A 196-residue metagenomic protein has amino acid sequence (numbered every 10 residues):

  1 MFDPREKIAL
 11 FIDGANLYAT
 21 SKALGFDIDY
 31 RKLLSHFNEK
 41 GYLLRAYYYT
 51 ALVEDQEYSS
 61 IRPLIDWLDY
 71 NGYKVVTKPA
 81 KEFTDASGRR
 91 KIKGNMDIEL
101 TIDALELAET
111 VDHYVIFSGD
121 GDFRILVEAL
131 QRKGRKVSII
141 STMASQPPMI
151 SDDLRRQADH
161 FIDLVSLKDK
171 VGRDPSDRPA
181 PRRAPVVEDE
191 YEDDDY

Functional and structural regions predicted by a protein language model:
M1-Y196: Terminal and domain-boundary accessory regions
